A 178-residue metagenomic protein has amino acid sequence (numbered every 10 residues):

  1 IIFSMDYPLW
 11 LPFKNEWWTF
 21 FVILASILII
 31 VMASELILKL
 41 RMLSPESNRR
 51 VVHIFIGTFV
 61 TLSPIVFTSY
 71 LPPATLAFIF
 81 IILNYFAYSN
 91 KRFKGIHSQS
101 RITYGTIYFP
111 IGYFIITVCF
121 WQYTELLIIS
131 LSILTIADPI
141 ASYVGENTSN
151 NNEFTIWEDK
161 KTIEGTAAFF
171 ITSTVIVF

Functional and structural regions predicted by a protein language model:
S4-V22, M32-P72, N84-V177: Interhelical loop and helix-boundary elements at the membrane-water interface of polytopic inner-membrane proteins
S26-I30: Glycine/aspartate-rich loop-and-adjacent alpha/beta segment that forms the canonical ThDP
A77-L83: Glycine-rich nucleotide/cofactor/substrate-binding loop typically near the N-terminus or early in the first domain
